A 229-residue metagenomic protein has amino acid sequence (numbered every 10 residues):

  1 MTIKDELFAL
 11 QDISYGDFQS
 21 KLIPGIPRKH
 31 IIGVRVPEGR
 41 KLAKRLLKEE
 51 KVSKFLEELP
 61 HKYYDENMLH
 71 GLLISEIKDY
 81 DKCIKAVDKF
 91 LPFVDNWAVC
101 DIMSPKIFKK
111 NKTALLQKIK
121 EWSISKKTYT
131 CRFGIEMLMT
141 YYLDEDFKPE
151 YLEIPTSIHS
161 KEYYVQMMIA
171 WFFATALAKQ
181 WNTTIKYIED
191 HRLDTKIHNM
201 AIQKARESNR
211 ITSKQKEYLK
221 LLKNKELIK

Functional and structural regions predicted by a protein language model:
M1-K229: Alpha-helical scaffold domains
